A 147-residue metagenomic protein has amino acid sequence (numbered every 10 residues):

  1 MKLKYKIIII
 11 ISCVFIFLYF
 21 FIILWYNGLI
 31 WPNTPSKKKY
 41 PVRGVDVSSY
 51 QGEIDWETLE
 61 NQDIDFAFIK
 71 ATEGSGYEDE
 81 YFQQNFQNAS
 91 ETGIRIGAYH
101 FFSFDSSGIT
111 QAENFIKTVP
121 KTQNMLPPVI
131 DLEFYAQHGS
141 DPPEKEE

Functional and structural regions predicted by a protein language model:
M1-Y5: N-terminal Lys/Arg-rich, disordered targeting/topogenic segments
K6-Y26: Hydrophobic membrane-insertion alpha-helices, especially the h-region of bacterial N-terminal signal peptides
I7-S12, I30-P35, Q62-D65, G93-A98: Generic detector of short, locally flexible boundary/turn motifs and exposed helical patches
Y19-G74: Boundary/entry segment of secreted carbohydrate-active catalytic domains
K37-G52, A71-E147: Substrate-binding cleft of extracellular glycoside hydrolase catalytic domains
